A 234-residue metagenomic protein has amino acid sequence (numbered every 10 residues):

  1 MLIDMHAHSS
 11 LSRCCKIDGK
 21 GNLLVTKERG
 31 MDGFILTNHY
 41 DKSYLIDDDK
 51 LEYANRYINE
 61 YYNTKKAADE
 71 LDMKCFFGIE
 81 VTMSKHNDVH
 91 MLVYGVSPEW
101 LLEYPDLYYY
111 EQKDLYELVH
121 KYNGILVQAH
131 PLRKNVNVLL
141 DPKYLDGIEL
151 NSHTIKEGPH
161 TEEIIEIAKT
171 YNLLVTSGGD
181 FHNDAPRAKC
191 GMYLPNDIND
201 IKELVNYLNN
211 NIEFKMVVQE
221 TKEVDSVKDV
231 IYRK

Functional and structural regions predicted by a protein language model:
M1-F77, T82-S84, P142, E162 (+1 more regions): An N-terminally biased module of ancient metal coordination in phosphate/nucleic-acid-related enzymes
M1-R13, G19-V25, K85-E99, I125 (+1 more regions): Charged catalytic cores and adjacent phosphate/nucleic-acid-binding surfaces used for phosphate/nucleic-acid chemistry
L2, K27, K65-D69, E111-V127 (+1 more regions): Surface-exposed amphipathic alpha-helices with a cationic face
Y57, P105-L115, G158-E166: Active-site-adjacent beta->alpha loops and helix N-cap segments on the catalytic face of soluble alpha/beta enzymes
F76-V81, Q112-L115, R133-V136: Short secondary-structure capping micro-motifs at structural edges
G78-E80, A129, G178: Conserved beta-strand termini and adjacent loop/short-helix elements that scaffold enzyme active sites in alpha/beta
V89-Y122: Binuclear metal-dependent hydrolase catalytic cores centered on His/Asp/Glu-rich metal-binding motifs
Y108, A129-L132: A general structural motif
